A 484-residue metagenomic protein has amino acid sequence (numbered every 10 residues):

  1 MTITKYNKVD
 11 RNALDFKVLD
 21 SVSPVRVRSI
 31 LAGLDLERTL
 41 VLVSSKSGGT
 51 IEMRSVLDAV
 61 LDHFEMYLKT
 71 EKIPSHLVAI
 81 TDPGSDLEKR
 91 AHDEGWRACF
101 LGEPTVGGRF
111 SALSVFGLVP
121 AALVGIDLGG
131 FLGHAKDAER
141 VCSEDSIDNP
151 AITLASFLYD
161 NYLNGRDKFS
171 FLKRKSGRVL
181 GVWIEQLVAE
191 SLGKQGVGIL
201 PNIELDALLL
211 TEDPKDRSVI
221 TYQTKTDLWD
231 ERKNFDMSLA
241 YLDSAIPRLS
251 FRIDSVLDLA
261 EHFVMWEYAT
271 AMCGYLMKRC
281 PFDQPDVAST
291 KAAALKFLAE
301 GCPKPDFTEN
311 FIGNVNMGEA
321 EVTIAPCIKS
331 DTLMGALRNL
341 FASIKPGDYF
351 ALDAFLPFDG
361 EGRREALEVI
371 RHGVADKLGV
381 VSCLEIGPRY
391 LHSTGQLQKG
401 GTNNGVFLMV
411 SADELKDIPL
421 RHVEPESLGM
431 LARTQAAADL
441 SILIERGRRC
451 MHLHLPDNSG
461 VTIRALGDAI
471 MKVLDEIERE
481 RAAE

Functional and structural regions predicted by a protein language model:
M1-D10, G33-D35, S55-E65, D93-A98 (+1 more regions): A glycine- and small-aliphatic-rich helix-loop capping segment at beta-alpha/alpha-beta transitions that lines
M1-R11, L384, L391-H392, L408: Glycine-rich, small/polar surface segments that engage phosphate groups of diverse ligands
I3-L40, G49, V56, I203-L209: Glycine-rich oxoanion-binding loops at beta->alpha junctions
R28, A79-W96, L257-V264, E385 (+2 more regions): Glycine-rich, charge-decorated loop segments at or immediately adjacent to ligand/cofactor-binding or catalytic sites
H63-V219, D230, M265-V380: Active-site phosphate/pyrophosphate-binding segments
L200-L259, L367, R371, C383-E385 (+4 more regions): Helicase-primase coupling helices
R232, Y349-H392, K399, N404 (+1 more regions): Extended C-terminal subregions enriched in glycine
A288, F307, C327-S330, R338-D353 (+4 more regions): C-terminal amphipathic alpha-helical interaction region
